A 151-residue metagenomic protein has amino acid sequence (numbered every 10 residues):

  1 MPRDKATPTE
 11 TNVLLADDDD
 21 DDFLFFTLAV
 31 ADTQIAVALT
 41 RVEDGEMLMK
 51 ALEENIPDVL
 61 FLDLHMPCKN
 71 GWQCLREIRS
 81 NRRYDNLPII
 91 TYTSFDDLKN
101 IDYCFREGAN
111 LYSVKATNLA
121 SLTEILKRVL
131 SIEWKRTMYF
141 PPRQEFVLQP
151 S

Functional and structural regions predicted by a protein language model:
E10-D22, F26-V30, L60: Conserved acidic segment of CheY-like receiver
D17, L62-L64, T93: Active-site residues of response regulator receiver
R41-V59: Acidic, metal-coordinating helix/loop segments flanking the phosphotransfer/catalytic sites of two-component signaling
E43, C68-K69, I78: Hydrophobic residue at a beta-alpha junction that N-caps the helix immediately following a catalytic beta-strand/loop
P67-C68, D97: The feature encodes the CheY-like receiver
N86-D96: A short, hydrophobic beta-strand element within the central beta-sheet of small alpha/beta folds
L126-K127, S131-S151: CheY-like receiver
